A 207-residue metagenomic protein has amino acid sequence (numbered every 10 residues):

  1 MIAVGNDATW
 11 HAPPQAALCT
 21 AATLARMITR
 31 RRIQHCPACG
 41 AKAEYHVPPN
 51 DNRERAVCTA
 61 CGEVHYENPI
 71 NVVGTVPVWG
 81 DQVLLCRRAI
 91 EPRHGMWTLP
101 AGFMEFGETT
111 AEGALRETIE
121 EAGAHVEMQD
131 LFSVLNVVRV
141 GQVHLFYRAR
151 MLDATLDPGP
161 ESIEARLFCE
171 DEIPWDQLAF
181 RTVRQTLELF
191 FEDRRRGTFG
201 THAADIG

Functional and structural regions predicted by a protein language model:
I2-P92, F103-E120, A124-T155, R196-G207: N-terminal leader/linker segments that precede catalytic domains of diphosphate-processing enzymes
A89-E91, M96, D130, R148 (+3 more regions): Short, functionally important structural connectors and interaction interfaces within domains
W97-G102: Conserved acetyl-CoA binding element of GNAT-fold acetyltransferases
P158-L189: NUDIX/MutT-family hydrolases
E188-R196: A short, amphipathic alpha-helical segment
